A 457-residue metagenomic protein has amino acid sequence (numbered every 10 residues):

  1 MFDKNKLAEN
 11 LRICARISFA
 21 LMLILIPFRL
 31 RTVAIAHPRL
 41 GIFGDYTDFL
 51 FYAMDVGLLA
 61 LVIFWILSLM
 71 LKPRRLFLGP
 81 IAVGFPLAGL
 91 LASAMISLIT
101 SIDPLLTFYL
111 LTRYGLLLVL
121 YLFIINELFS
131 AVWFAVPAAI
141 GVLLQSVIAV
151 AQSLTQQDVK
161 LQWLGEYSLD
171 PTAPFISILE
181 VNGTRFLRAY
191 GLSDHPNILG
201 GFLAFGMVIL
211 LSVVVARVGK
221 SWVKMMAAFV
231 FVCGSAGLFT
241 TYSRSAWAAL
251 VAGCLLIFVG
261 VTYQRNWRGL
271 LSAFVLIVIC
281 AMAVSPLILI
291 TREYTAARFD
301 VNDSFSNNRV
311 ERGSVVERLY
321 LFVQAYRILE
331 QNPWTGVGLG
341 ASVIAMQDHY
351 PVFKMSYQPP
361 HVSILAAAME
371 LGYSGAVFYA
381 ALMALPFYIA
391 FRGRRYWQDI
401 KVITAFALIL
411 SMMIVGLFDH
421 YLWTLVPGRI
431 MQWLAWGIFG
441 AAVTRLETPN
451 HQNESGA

Functional and structural regions predicted by a protein language model:
M1-M95, V136, S168, V214-K224 (+4 more regions): Transmembrane signal-anchor hairpin modules in multi-pass inner-membrane enzymes, especially those that act on
R16, V251-L255, L382-L385, K401-A457: Transmembrane alpha-helices of multi-pass inner-membrane enzymes
I17, A60-W65, A88-L98, W133-Y263 (+5 more regions): Alpha-helical transmembrane segments of multi-pass inner-membrane proteins
T32-F49, S177-L192, V316, Y320 (+1 more regions): Juxtamembrane membrane-water interface segments that cap and precede transmembrane helices
A36, F305-V323, R327-L371: Long extracytoplasmic/lumenal interhelical loops at the membrane interface of multi-pass membrane proteins
D45-L67, F108-L120, L199-M207, A248-L255 (+2 more regions): Membrane-embedded alpha-helical segments of multi-pass membrane proteins, especially the transmembrane helices
F85-L90, P104-N126, V132, V136 (+1 more regions): Aromatic-anchored transmembrane helix interface
L144-V147, Q152-Q157, V261-R309, V323-Q331 (+1 more regions): A membrane-periplasm/extracellular boundary helix in multi-pass inner-membrane enzymes that assemble envelope glycans
